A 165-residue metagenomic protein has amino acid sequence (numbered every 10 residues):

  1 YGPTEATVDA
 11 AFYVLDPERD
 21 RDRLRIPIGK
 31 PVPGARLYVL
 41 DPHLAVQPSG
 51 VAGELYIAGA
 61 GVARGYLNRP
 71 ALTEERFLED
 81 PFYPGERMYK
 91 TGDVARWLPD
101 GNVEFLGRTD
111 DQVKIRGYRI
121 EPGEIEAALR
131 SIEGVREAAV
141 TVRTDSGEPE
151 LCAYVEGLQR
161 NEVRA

Functional and structural regions predicted by a protein language model:
Y1-A6: Adenylate-forming
D9: Extracellular glycan-modifying ectodomains
V14-A165: AMP-dependent adenylate-forming
